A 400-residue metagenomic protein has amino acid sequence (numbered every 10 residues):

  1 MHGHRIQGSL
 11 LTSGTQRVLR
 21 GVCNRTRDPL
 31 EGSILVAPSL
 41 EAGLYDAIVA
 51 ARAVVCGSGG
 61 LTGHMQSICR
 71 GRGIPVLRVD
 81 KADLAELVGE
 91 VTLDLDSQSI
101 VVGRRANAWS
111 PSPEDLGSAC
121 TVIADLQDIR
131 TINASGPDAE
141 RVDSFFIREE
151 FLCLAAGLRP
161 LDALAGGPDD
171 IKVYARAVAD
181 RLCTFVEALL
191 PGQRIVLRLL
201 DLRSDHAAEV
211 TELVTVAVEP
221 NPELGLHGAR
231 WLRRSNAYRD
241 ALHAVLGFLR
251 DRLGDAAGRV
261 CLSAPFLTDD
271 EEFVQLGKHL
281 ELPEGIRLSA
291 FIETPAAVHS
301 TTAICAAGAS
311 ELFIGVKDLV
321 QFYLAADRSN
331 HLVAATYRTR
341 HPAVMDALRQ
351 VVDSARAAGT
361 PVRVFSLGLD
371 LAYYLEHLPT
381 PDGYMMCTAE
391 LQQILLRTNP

Functional and structural regions predicted by a protein language model:
M1-L10, K172-A175, P400: N-terminal intrinsically disordered, low-complexity tails enriched in polar/charged
H2-I147, A155-P160: Acidic, glycine-rich flexible loop/linker segments
S112-P400: Conserved alpha/beta-domain cores
